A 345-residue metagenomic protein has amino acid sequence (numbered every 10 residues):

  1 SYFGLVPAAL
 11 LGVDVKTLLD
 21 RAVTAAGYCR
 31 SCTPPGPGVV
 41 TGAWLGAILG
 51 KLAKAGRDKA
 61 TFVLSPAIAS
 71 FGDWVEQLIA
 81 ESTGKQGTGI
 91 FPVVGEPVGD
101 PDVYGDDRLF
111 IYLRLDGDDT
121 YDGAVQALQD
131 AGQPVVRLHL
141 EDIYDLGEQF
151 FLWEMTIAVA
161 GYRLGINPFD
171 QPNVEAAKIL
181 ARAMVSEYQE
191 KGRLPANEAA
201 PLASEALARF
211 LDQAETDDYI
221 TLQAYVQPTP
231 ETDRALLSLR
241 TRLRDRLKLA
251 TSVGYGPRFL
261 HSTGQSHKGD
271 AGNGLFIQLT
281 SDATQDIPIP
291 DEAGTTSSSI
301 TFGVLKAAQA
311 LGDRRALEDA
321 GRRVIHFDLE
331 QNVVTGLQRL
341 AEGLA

Functional and structural regions predicted by a protein language model:
S1-L109, D116-D119, D142-E148, L152-A250 (+1 more regions): Active-site phosphate/pyrophosphate-binding segments
T17-D20, R137, T251-Y255, H326: General beta-strand structural signal in soluble alpha/beta enzymes
F91-V93, L109-L113, V136-H139, L275-I277 (+1 more regions): Hydrophobic/aromatic beta-strand patches that form the interior of the parallel beta-sheet core in alpha/beta enzyme
I111-R114, I289-E318: A structural-propensity feature for long, helix-poor, extended segments
Y112-H139: Phosphate/diphosphate-binding loops
I143, A158, L164-N167, S281-T296 (+1 more regions): Ligand-binding clefts of soluble mixed alpha/beta catalytic domains
D170, E175, E190, R209-L222 (+3 more regions): C-terminal amphipathic alpha-helical interaction region
F259-T296: Conserved, well-ordered active-site substructure
